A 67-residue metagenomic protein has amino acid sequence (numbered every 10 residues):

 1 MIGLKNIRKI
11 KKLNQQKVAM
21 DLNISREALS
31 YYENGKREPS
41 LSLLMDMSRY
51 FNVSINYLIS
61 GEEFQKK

Functional and structural regions predicted by a protein language model:
I2-D21: Short basic helix-loop element that most often maps to the first helix and adjoining turn of HTH DNA-binding modules
L4, V18-A19, L29-Y32, L58: Conserved hydrophobic/aromatic packing and binding residues within compact polymer-binding modules
N6, I10, Y57-K67: Short, charged recognition helix plus adjacent turn of helix-turn-helix-like nucleic-acid-binding domains
L13-A19, N34-R37, L43: Short, charged low-complexity linear motifs
N23, S42-Y57: DNA major-groove recognition helix of helix-turn-helix/homeodomain DNA-binding modules
I24-E38: Recognition helix of helix-turn-helix/homeodomain-like DNA-binding domains that insert into the DNA major groove
K36-R49, E62-Q65: Short, basic-rich loop-to-helix N-cap that marks the start of a DNA-contacting helix
